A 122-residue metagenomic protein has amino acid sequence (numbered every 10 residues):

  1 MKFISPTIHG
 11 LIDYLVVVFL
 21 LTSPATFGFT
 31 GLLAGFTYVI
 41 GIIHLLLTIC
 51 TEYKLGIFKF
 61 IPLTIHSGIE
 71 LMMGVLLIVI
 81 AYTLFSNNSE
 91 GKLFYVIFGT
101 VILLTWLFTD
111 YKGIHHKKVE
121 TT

Functional and structural regions predicted by a protein language model:
M1-T7, L11, K112-T122: Intrinsic N-terminal pre-sequences and regulatory tails
L11-L33: Membrane-helix boundary elements
A34-H44, V96: Structural signature of hydrophobic alpha-helical transmembrane segments
L46-K59: Membrane-helix boundary/interface segments in integral membrane proteins
H66-A81: Hydrophobic alpha-helical membrane segments
V79-Y95: Membrane-helix boundary connector in multi-pass membrane proteins
A81, I102-K118: Membrane-water interface at the C-terminal end of transmembrane alpha helices
